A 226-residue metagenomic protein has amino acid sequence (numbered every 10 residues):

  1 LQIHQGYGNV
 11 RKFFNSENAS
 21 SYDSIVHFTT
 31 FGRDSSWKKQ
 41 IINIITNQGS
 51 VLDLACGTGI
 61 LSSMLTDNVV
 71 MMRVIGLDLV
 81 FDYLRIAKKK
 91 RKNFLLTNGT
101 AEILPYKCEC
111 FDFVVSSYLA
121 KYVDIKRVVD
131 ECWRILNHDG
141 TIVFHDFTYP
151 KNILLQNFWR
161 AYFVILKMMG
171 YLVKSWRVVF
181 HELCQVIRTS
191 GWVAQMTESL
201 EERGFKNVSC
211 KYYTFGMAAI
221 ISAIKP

Functional and structural regions predicted by a protein language model:
L1-T46, I60-M64, V179-C184: Conserved class I S-adenosyl-L-methionine
G6-N9, H145-S199: C-terminal alpha-helical "lid/dimerization" subdomain adjacent to the S-adenosyl-L-methionine
S50, G140-T141: Short glycine-centered segments of the SAM/dcSAM-binding site in methyltransferase folds
L52-I103: Class I SAM-dependent methyltransferase SAM/SAH-binding core
E102-V114: A short acidic, Gly/Pro-enriched loop at the edge of an enzyme's catalytic core that lines a small-molecule cofactor
F113-I125: A short SAM/SAH-binding and catalytic strip from SAM-dependent methyltransferases
K126-H138: A short glycine-rich, Lys/Arg-flanked "PGG" loop and its adjoining helix->strand segment in the class I
G204-P226: Core SAM-dependent methyltransferase catalytic element
